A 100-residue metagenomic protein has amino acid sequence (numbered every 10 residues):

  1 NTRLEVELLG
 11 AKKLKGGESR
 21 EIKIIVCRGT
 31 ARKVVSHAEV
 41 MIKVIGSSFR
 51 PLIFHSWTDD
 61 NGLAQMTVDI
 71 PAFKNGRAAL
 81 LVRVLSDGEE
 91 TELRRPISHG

Functional and structural regions predicted by a protein language model:
N1-V34, F49: Beta-strand-rich domain onsets/edges
C27-G29, E39-H55: Short amphipathic beta-strand segments in non-cytosolic proteins
T58-V68: Glycine-centered loop-to-beta-strand initiation motif
M66-F73, I97: Short, hydrophobic beta-strand segments
A72-L80: Short glycine/proline/serine/threonine-rich loop/turn segments at secondary-structure transition edges
A79-T91: Enriched for extracellular/lumenal, surface-exposed ectodomains of secreted and cell-surface proteins
G88-G100: Edge beta-strands of extracellular beta-sandwich domains
